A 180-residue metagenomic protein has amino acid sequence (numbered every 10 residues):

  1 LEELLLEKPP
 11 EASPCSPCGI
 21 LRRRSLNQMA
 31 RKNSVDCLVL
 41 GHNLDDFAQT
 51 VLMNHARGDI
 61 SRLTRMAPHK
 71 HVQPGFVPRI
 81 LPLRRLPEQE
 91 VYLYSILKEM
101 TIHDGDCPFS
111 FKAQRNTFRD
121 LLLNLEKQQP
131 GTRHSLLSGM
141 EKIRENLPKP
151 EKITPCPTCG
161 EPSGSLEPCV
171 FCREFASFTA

Functional and structural regions predicted by a protein language model:
L1, Q49, A113-R115: Short Asp/Glu-rich motifs
E3, T50-L52, N146-L147: Short, well-ordered secondary-structure micro-motifs
L4-E7, N54-H55, T117-L121: Short low-complexity, flexible loop/linker segments enriched in glycine and/or proline with clustered acidic
E7-E90, L136, S165-A180: Active-site adenylate/phosphate-handling loop in enzymes that bind or generate adenylated species
D45, L86-L137: Mid-to-C-terminal catalytic subdomains of enzymes that bind/position adenosyl phosphate moieties or nucleic-acid
R79-P82, D104-G105, C159: Thr-Gly-centered strand-to-loop micro-motif
K142-K152, G160-G164: Short, flexible, mixed-charge glycine/proline-rich loop motifs that serve as phosphate/nucleic-acid-contacting
P155-C159, C169-C172: Short cysteine-rich clusters marking metal-coordination/redox-active sites
